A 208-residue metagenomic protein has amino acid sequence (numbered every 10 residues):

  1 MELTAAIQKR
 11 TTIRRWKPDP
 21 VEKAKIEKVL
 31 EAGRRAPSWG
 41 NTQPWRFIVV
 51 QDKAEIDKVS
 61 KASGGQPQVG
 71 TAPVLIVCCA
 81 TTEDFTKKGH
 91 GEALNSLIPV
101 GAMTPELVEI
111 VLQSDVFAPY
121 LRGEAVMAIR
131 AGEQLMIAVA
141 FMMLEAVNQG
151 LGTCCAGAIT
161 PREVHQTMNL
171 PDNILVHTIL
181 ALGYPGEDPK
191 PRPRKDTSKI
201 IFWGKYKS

Functional and structural regions predicted by a protein language model:
M1-S208: Acidic, surface-exposed loops and disordered segments
